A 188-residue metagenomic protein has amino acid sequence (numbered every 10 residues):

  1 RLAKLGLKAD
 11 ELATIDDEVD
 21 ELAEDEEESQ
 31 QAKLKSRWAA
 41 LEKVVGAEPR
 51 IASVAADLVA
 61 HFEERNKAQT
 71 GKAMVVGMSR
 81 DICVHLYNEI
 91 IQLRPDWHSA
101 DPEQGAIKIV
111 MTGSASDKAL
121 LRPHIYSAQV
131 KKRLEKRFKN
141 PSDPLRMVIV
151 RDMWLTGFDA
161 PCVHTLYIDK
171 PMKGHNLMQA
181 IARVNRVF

Functional and structural regions predicted by a protein language model:
R1-T70, Y87: Interdomain helical connector at the RecA1-RecA2 junction of SF1/SF2 helicase-like NTPases
R37, A47-V54, I82, V130 (+2 more regions): Helical mechanochemical/support elements of P-loop NTPase systems and associated helical scaffolds
L58, F62-N66, I90, R94-H98 (+3 more regions): Conserved NTP-handling cores and scaffolds of large molecular machines
R65-K72, D159-T165: Short, surface-exposed connector motifs at secondary-structure boundaries
G71-S79: Conserved RecA-like ASCE P-loop NTPase motor core of nucleic-acid helicases/translocases
S79-K118: Carboxylate/His-rich catalytic cores and anion/metal-binding grooves
A106, V110-F188: Conserved RecA-like P-loop NTPase helicase motor core
